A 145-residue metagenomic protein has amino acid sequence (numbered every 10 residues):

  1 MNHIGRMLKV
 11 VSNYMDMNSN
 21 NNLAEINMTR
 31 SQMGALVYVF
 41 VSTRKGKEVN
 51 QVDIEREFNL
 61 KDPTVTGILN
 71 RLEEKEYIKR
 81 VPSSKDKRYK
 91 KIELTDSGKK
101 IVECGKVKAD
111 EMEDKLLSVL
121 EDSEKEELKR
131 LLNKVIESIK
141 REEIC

Functional and structural regions predicted by a protein language model:
M1-I26, K75: N-terminal leader segment of winged-helix/HTH proteins
M7, S19, T64, M112-L116: Hydrophobic alpha-helical segments typical of transmembrane helices and their membrane-interface/capping positions
S12, V37-R44, K106, N133: Short, locally clustered residues in the helix-turn-helix/winged-helix DNA-binding domain
S19-T64: N-terminal helix-turn-helix DNA-binding core of bacterial DNA-binding proteins
G46, S123-C145: C-terminal regulatory/oligomerization modules of transcriptional regulators
N70-R130: Charged, amphipathic alpha-helical coiled-coil/dimerization segments
